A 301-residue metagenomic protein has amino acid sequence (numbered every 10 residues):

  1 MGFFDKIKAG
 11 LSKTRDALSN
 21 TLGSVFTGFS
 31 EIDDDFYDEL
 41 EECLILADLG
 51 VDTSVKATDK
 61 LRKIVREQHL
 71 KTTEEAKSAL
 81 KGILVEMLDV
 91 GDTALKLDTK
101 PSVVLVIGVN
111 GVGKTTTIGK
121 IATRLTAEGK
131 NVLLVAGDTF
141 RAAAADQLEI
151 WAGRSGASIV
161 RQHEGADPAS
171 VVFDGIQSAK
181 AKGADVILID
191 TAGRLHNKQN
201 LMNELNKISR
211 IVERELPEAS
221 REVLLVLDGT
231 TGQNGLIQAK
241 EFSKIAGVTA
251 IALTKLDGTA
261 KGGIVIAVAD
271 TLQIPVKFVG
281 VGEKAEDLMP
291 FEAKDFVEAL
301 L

Functional and structural regions predicted by a protein language model:
M1-K8: Compositionally biased, charge-rich terminal segments
K8-T14, T117-T123, I211, G232-Q238: Short, composition-biased local secondary-structure segments
K13, A17-G137, A144-I189: Primarily NTPase-proximal linker/entry elements flanking Walker-type ATP/GTP-binding cores
V51-T53, R141, D257, A285: Short hydrophobic/aromatic residue motifs in ordered secondary structure
I107-G108, D190, V226, G280: Short beta-strand segments
Q147, D167-K182, H196-L301: Conserved catalytic-core segment of NTP-binding enzymes
A192-R194: Short glycine-rich anion-binding loops that position phosphate/pyrophosphate groups of nucleotides and phosphorylated
